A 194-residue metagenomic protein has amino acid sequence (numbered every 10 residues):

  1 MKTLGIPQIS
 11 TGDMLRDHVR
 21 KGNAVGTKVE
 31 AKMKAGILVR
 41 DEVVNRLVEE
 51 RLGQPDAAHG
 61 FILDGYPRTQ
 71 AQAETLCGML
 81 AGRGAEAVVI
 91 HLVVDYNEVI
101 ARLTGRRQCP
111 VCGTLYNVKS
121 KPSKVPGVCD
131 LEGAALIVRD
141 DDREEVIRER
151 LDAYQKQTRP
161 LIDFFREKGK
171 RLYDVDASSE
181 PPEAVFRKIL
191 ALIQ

Functional and structural regions predicted by a protein language model:
M1-Q194: Glycine-rich phosphate-binding loop of ATP-dependent small-molecule kinases
